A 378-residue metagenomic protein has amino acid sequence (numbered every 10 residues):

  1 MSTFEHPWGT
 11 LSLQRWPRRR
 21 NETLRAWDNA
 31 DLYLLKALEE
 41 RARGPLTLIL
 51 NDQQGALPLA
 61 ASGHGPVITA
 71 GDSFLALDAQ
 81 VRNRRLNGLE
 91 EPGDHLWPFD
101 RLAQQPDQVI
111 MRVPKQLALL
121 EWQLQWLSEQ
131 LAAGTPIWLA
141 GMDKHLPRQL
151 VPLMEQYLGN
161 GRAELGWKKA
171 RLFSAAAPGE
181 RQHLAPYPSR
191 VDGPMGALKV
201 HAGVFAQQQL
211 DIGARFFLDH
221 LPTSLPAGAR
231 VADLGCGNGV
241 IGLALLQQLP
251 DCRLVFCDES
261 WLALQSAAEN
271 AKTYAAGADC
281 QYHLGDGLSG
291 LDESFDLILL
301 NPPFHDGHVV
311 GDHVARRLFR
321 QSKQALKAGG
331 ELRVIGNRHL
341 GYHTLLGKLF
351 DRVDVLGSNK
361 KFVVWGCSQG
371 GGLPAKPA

Functional and structural regions predicted by a protein language model:
S2, M111, K115-G193: N-terminal auxiliary segments of SAM/dcSAM-dependent transferases
R19, L24-D28, Y33-A37, G166-G228: SAM-dependent Rossmann-like transferase core, predominantly class I methyltransferases with a strong bias toward
A26-P92, I212-L300: Conserved SAM/SAH cofactor-binding pocket of Class I
G71-L75, M142, D258-A263, V314 (+2 more regions): Short beta->alpha hinge that forms the Motif I/post-I loop of the SAM-binding pocket
Q108-A118, L234-N238, F295-H308: Conserved proline-anchored active-site loop of SAM-dependent methyltransferases that bridges a beta-strand
W122-A133, R316-A328: A short glycine-rich, Lys/Arg-flanked "PGG" loop and its adjoining helix->strand segment in the class I
L158-P194, V204, N337-A378: Class I S-adenosyl-L-methionine
W261-L262, L299-K323: Mobile active-site "lid"/loop adjacent to the S-adenosyl-L-methionine
